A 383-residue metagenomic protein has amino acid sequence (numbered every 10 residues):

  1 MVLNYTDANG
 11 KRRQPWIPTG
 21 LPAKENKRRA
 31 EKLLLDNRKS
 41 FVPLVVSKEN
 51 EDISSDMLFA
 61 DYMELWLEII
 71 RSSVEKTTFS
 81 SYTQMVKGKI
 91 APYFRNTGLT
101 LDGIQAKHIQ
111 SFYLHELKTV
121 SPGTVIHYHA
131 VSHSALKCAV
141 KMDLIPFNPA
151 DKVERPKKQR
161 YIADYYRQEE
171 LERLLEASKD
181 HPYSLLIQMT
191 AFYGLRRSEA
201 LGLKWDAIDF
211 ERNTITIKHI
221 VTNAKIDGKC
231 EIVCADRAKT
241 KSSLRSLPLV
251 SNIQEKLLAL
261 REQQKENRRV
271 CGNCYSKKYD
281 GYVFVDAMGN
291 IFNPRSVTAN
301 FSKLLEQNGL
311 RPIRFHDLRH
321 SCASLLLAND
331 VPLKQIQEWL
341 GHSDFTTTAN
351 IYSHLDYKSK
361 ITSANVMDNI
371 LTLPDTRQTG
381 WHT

Functional and structural regions predicted by a protein language model:
M1-N4, I215-I217, L249: Short beta-strand motif preference
N4-I104, L260-Y279: N-terminal DNA-binding module of tyrosine recombinases/phage integrases
A23-N26, A30, S55, F59 (+4 more regions): N-terminal core-binding DNA-recognition domain of tyrosine site-specific recombinases/integrases
T119, E176-Y183, Y193, L247 (+3 more regions): Short, basic (Lys/Arg/His-rich) helix/loop patches that form interaction surfaces in the mid-to-C-terminal regions
P122, I126-Y128, K141, I145-F147 (+6 more regions): Basic, Lys/Arg- and aromatic-enriched nucleic-acid-binding interface segment
Y165, V221-N223, L340-V366: Catalytic-site neighborhood detector that most strongly recognizes the C-terminal catalytic loop/helix of tyrosine
G202-I208, Q337-S343, S353: A short, basic/aromatic helix-end/turn motif that makes direct DNA contacts
R212, N223-L244, S251-I253, E266 (+3 more regions): C-terminal secondary-structure termini that scaffold catalytic or DNA-interacting sites
